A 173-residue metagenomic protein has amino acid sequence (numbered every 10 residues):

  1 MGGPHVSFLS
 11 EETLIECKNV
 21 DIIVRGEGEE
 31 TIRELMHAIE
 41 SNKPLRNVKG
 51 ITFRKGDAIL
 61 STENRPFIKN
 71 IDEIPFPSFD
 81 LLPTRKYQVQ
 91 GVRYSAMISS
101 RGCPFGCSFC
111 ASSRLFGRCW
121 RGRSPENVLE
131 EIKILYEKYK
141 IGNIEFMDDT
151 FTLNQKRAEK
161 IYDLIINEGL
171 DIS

Functional and structural regions predicted by a protein language model:
M1-F67: Glycine-rich beta-alpha loop elements in corrinoid/cobalamin-binding modules across cobalamin-dependent enzymes
D72, P77-S173: Radical SAM [4Fe-4S] cluster-binding motif and immediate context
